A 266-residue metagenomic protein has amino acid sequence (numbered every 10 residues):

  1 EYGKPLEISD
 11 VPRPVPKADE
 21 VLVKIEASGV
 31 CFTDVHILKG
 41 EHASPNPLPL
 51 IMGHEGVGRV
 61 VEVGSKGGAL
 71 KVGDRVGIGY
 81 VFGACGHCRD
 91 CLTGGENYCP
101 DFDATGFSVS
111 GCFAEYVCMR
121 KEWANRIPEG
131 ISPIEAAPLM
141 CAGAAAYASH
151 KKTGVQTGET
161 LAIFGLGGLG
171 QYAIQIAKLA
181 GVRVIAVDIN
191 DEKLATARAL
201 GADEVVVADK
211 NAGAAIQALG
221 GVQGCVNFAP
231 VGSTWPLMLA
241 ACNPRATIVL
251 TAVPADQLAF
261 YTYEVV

Functional and structural regions predicted by a protein language model:
P12-S28, E41-R89, P128-I131: Glycine-rich beta-strand-centered segment in the early N-terminal region that forms part of a ligand/cofactor-binding
K24, A84-F164: NAD(P)H dinucleotide-binding glycine-rich loop of Rossmann-like/cofactor-binding domains, especially the beta1-alpha1
V61, I185, V249: Conserved beta-strand positions in the Rossmann-like core of class I SAM-dependent methyltransferases
R75, T160, A246-I248: Short glycine-centered segments of the SAM/dcSAM-binding site in methyltransferase folds
E129-K210: Mid-domain Rossmann-like dinucleotide-binding core that forms the NAD(H)/NADP(H) cofactor-binding site
K210-G220: Short amphipathic alpha-helix with an adjacent loop that forms part of the alpha/beta core around
G232-V266: Glycine-rich phosphate-binding loop and adjacent beta-alpha segment of Rossmann(oid) nucleotide-cofactor-binding
